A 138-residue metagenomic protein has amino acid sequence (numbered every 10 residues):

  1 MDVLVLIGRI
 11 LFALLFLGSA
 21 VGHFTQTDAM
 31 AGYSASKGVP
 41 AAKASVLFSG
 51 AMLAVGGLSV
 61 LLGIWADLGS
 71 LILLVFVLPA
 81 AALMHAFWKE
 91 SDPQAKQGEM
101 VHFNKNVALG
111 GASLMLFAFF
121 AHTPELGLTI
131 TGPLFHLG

Functional and structural regions predicted by a protein language model:
M1-A29, S36, P40-A51, V55 (+1 more regions): Extended, low-polarity transmembrane helix blocks
